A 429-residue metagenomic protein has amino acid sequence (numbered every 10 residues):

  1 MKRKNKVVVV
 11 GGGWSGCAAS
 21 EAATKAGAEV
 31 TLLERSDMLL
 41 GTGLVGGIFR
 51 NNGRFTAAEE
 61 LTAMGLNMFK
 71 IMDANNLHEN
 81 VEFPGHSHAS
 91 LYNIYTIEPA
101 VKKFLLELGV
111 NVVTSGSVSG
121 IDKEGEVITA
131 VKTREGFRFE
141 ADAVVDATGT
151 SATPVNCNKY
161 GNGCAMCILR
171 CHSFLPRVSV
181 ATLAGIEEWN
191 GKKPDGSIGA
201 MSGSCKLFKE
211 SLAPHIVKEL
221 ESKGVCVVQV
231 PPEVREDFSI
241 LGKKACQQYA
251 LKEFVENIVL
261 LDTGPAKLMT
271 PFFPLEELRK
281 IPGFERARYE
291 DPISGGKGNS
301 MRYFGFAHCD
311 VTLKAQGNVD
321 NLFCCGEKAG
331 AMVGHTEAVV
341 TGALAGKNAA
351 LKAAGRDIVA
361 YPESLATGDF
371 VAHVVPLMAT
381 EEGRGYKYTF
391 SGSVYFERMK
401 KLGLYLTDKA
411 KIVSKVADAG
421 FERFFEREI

Functional and structural regions predicted by a protein language model:
K6-T31: N-terminal Rossmann-like FAD-binding beta1-loop-alpha1 element of flavoenzymes
G13-W14, M38, K328-A329: Residue-level detector of alpha-helix initiation sites
A28-E29, E34-G120, T153-N156, G161-K192 (+2 more regions): Conserved N-terminal/central alpha/beta ligand/cofactor-binding core
V112-E253, P265-E277: Predominantly flavin-linked oxidoreductase catalytic cores and closely associated redox partners
K297-M332, P376-K387: FAD-binding beta-loop-beta segment adjacent to the flavin cofactor pocket
G330-A350: A conserved FAD-binding loop/helix module that cradles the flavin
A350-K387: Active-site-proximal substrate-binding core of FAD-dependent oxidoreductases
G383-I429: C-terminal auxiliary extensions adjacent to catalytic cores
